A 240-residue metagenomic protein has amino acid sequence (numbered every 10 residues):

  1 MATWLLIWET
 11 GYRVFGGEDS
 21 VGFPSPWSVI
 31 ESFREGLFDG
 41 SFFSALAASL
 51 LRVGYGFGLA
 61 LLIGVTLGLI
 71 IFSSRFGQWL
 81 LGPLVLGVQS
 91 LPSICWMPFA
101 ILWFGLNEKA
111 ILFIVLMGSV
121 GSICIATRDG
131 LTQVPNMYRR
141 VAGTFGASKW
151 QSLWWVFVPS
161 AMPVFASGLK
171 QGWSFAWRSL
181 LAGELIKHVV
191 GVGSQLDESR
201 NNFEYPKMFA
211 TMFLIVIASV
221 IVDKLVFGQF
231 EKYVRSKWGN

Functional and structural regions predicted by a protein language model:
T10, V53, F57-L69, S73 (+7 more regions): Hydrophobic positions within alpha-helical transmembrane segments of bacterial inner-membrane proteins
V14-G58: Periplasmic/extracellular loop-to-transmembrane helix junction in inner-membrane transport proteins
S44, A48-R52, L102-S122, A161 (+1 more regions): Loop-to-helix entry region at the N-terminal start of transmembrane alpha-helices in multi-pass membrane transporters
T66-L102, I125-T132, R140: Cytoplasmic-entry segments and transmembrane alpha-helices of multi-pass inner-membrane transporters
F113-M117, K149-G183, P206-A210, L214: Transmembrane alpha-helices
A126-G168, V192: Short cytoplasmic-facing helical segments at TM-TM junctions of multi-pass membrane proteins
V192-F230: Hydrophobic alpha-helical transmembrane segments of polytopic membrane proteins
G228-N240: Short cytosolic juxtamembrane segments of multi-pass membrane proteins
